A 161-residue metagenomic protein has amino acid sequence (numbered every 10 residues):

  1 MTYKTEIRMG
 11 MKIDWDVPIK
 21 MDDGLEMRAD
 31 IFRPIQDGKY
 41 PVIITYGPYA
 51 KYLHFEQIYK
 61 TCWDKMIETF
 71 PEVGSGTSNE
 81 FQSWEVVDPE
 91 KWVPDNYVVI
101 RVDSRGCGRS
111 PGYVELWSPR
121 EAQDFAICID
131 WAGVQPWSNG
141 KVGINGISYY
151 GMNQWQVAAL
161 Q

Functional and structural regions predicted by a protein language model:
T2-G38, V42: N-terminal cap/lid segment of alpha/beta-hydrolase-fold proteins
K39-P48, G143: Short beta-strand element of the alpha/beta-hydrolase
L53-K65, T77-D88: The serine-hydrolase catalytic nucleophile loop
E72-S75, P89-R109: Conserved alpha/beta-hydrolase
S83-W84, P94, L116-P136: Alpha/beta-hydrolase active-site loop
S110, S148-G151: Catalytic nucleophile serine of serine hydrolases, specifically the conserved "nucleophile elbow" pentapeptide
P136-Y149: Alpha/beta-hydrolase fold nucleophile elbow
G151-Q161: Short glycine-enriched nucleophile-adjacent loop and the immediately C-terminal alpha-helix near the catalytic center
